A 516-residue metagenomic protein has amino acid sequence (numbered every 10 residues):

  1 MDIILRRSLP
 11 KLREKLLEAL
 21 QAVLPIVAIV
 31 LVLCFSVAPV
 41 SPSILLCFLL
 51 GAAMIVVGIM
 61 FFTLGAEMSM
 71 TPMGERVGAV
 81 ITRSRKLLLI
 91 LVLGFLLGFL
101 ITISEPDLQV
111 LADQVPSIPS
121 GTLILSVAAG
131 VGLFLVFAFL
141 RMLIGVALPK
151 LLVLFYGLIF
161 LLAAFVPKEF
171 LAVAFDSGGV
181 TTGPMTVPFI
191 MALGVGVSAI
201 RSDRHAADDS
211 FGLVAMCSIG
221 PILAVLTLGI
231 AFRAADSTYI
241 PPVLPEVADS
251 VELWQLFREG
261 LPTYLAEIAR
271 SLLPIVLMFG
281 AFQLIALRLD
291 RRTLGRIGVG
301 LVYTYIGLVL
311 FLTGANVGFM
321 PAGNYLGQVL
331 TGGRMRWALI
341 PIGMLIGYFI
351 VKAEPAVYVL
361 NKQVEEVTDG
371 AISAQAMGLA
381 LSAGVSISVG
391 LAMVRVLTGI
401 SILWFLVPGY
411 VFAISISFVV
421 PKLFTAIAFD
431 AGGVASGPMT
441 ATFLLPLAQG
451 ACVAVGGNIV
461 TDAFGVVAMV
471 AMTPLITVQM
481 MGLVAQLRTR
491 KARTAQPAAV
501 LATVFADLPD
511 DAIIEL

Functional and structural regions predicted by a protein language model:
M1-A19, V23, G74-L88, S202-L213 (+6 more regions): Intrinsically disordered, low-complexity non-transmembrane regions of multi-pass membrane transporters
D2, A138-V153, K168-E169, V173 (+3 more regions): Juxtamembrane and boundary regions of transmembrane helices in multi-pass small-molecule transporters and channels
R13-A19, V40-L50, T82, V115-I124 (+7 more regions): Interfacial loop-to-helix junctions that mark the boundaries of transmembrane helices in multi-pass membrane
E14-A22, L46-A52, V80-L88, L148-V153 (+3 more regions): Alpha-helical transmembrane segments and their helix-start/interface "positive-inside/aromatic belt" motifs in integral
L24-V37, G51-F61, L93-L100, G130-R141 (+10 more regions): Hydrophobic core segments of alpha-helical transmembrane domains in multi-pass membrane transport and ion-translocation
V32-L46, A66-G74, L100-V115, F134-V146 (+11 more regions): Transmembrane helix-loop junctions in multi-pass membrane proteins
C47-L49, V243-A356: Transmembrane helical segments that form the transport core of multi-pass membrane transport proteins
G78-V80, L87-L158, R336-S417: Helix-loop-helix junctions within the multi-pass membrane cores of secondary transporters/permeases
